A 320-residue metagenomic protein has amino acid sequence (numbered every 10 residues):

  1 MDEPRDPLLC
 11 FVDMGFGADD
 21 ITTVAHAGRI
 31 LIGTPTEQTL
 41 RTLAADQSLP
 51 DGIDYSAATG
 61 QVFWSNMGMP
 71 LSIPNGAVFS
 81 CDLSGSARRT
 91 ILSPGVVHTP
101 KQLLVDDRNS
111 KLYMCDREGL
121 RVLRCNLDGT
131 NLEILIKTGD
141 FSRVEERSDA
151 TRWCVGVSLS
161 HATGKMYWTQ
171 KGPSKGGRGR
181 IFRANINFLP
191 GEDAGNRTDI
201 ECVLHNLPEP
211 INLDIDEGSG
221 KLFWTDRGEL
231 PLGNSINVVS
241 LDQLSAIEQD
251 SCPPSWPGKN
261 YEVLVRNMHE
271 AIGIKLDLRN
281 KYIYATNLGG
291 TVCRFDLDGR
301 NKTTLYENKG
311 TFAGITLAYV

Functional and structural regions predicted by a protein language model:
M1-P7, D20-I21, D46-G60, P94-K111 (+7 more regions): Beta-rich, blade/repeat-based domains predominating in secreted/periplasmic proteins but also intracellular
M1-T42: An edge-strand/N-cap motif at the start of beta-rich repeat modules
C10-D13, F63-S65, Y113-M114, Y167-T169 (+2 more regions): Residue position within the beta-strands of beta-propeller blades
G15-D20, G68-S72, G119-R121, G172-G176 (+2 more regions): Short glycine/acidic-enriched loop and turn motifs that connect beta-strands
H26-L31, G76-F79, R121-L123, G179-F182 (+2 more regions): A short loop-to-beta-strand structural motif that recurs across blades of beta-propeller domains
Q38-A44, A87-P94, N131-R147, T198-L204 (+3 more regions): A short beta-strand motif characteristic of beta-propeller blades
C125-L127, A184-A194, V238-P253, F295-L297: Short loop/turn segments immediately following beta-strands, especially the blade-tip and inter-blade linker loops
L288-V320: Blade-level signature of beta-propeller repeat domains, shared across WD40, Kelch, NHL, RCC1 and BNR/Asp-box propellers
